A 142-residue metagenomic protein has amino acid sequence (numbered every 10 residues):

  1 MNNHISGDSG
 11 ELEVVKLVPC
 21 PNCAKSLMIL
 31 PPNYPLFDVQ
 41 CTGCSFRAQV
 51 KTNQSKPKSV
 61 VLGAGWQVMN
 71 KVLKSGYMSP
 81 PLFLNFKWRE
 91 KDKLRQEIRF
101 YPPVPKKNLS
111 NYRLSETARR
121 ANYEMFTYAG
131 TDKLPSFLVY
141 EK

Functional and structural regions predicted by a protein language model:
M1-K142: Nucleic-acid endonuclease domains
